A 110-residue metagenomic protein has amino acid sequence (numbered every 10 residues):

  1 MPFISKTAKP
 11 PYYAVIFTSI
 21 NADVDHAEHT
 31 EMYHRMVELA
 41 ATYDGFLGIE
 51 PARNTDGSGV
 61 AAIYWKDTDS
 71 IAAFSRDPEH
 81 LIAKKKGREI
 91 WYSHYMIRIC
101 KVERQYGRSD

Functional and structural regions predicted by a protein language model:
M1-S58, T68-R76, S93-D110: Short S/T/G/P-rich N-terminal loop/turn motif that feeds into the first structured element of a domain
